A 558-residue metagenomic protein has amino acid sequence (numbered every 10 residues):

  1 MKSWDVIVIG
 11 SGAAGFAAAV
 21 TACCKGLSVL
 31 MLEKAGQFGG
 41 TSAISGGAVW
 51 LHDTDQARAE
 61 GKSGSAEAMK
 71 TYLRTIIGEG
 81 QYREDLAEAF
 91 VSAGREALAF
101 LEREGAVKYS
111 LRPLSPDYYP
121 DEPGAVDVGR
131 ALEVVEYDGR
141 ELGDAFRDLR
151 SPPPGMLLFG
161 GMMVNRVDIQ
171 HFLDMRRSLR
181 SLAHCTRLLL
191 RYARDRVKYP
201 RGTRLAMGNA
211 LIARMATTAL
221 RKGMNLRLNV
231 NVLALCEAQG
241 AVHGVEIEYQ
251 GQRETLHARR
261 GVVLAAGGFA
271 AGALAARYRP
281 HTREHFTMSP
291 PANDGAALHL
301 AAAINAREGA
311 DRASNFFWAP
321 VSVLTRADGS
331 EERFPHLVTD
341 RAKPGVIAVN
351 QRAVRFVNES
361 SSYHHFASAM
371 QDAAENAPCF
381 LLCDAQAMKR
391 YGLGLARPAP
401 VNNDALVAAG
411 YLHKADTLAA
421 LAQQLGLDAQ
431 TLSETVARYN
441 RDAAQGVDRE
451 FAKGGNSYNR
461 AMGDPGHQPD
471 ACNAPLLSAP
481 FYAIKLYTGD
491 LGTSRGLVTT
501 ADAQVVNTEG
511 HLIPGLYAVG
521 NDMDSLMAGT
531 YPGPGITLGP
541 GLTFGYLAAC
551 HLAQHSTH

Functional and structural regions predicted by a protein language model:
V6-M31: N-terminal Rossmann-like FAD-binding beta1-loop-alpha1 element of flavoenzymes
G10, E248, A258-R259, L264-A266 (+2 more regions): Short, well-ordered coil/turn residues at beta-beta hairpins and beta-strand->alpha-helix junctions within
L30, E254-G261, Y391-L395, L491-H558: C-terminal structured subdomain/cap of oxidoreductase catalytic cores
K34-N225, V346-A348, R352-R355, Q386-M388 (+2 more regions): Conserved N-terminal/central alpha/beta ligand/cofactor-binding core
P120, V128, V135-H184, L298-L300 (+2 more regions): An anion/pyrophosphate-binding glycine-rich loop and adjacent beta-alpha core in soluble alpha-beta enzymes
Y192-R260, L298: Helical element adjacent to the flavin cofactor pocket in flavoenzyme catalytic cores
G202-N209, R221, Y249-T325, L538 (+1 more regions): Glycine-rich loop(s) and the adjacent beta-strand/alpha-helix scaffold that form part
A234, A238-A241, T431-L526, T530: A glycine-rich dinucleotide-binding beta-alpha-beta segment and adjacent secondary-structure elements that constitute
